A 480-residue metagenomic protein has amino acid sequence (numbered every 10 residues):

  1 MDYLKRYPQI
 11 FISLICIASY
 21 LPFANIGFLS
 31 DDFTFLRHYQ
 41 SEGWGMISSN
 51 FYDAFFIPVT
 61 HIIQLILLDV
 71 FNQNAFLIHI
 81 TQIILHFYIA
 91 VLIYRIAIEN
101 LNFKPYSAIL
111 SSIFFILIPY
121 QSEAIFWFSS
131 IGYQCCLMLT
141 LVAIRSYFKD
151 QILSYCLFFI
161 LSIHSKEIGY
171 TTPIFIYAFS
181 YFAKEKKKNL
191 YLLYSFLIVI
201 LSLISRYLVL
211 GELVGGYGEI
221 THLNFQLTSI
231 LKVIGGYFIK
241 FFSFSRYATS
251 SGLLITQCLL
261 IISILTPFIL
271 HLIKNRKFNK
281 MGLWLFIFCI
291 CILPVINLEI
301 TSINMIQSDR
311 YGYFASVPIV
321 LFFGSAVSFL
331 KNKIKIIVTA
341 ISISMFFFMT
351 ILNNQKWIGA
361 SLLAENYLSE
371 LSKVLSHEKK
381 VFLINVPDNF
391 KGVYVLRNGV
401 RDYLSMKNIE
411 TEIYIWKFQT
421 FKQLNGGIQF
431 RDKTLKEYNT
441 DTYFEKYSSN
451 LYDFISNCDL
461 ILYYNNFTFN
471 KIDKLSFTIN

Functional and structural regions predicted by a protein language model:
D2-N480: Polytopic membrane enzymes that build or remodel cell-surface glycoconjugates and lipids
